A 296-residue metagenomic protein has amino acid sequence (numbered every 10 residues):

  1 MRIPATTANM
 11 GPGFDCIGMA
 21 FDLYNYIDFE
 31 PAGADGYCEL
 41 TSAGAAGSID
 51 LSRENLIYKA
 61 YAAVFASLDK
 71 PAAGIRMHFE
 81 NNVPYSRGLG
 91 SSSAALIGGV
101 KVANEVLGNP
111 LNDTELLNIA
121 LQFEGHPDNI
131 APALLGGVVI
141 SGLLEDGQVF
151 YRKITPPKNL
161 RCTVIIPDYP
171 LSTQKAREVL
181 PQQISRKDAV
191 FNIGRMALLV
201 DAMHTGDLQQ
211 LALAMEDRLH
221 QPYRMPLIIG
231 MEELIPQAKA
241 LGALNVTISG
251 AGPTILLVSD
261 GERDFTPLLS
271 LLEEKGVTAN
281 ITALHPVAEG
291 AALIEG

Functional and structural regions predicted by a protein language model:
M1-R87, K101, E105, N109-L111 (+2 more regions): ATP-binding N-lobe of GHMP and related small-molecule kinases
D15-G18, L121-A131, V149-T155, V200 (+1 more regions): A generic local secondary-structure boundary/capping motif
L23, G137, I166-L171, L219 (+2 more regions): Glycine-rich beta-alpha junction loops
E30, A133-E145, L257-D260, I294-G296: Short beta-strand-to-turn element immediately C-terminal to the catalytic PLP-Schiff-base lysine in fold type I
A66, P71-V149: Gly/Ser-rich oxyanion-binding loop with an adjacent helix/lid that shapes the negatively charged ligand pocket
T163-M225: Active-site rim beta-loop-alpha module in soluble metabolic enzymes
M203-G296: Glycine-rich, charge-dense phosphate/pyrophosphate-binding loop(s) and the adjacent flexible "lid"/catalytic subdomain
